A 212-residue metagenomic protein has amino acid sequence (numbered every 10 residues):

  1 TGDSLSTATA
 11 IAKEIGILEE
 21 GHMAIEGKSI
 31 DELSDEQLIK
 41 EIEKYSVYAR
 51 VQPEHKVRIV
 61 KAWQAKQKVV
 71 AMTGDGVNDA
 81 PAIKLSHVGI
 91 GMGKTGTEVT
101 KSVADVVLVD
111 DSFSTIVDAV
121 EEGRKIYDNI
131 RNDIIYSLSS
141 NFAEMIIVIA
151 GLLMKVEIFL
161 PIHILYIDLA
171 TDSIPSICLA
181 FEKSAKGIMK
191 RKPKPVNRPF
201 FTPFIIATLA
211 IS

Functional and structural regions predicted by a protein language model:
T1-G2, T73: Ser/Thr-glycine-rich phosphate-binding loops at phosphate-binding pockets of nucleotides, nucleotide cofactors
G2, S6, L33-E36: Signature of the cytosolic headpiece of P-type E1-E2 ATPases
S4-E14, E54-I59, G76-L85: Acidic, divalent-metal-coordinating active-site segment for phosphoryl/phosphodiester hydrolysis, typified by short
I15, E19-A71, S86, G91-S212: Membrane-embedded transport module
